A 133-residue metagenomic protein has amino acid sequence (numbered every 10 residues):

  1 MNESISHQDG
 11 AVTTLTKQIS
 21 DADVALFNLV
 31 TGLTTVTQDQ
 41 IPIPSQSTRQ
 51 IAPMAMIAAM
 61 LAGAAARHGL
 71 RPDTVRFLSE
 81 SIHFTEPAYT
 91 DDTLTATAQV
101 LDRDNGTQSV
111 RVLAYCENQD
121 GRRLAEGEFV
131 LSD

Functional and structural regions predicted by a protein language model:
M1-V12, A88-D133: HotDog/MaoC-like acyl-thioester-processing domains
M1-V75: Hot-dog-fold acyl-thioester-processing enzymes
L15, I19, F84, L131-D133: Hydrophobic residues in beta-strands and at strand termini
T37-Q38, V75-R76, S81-I82, L113-A114 (+2 more regions): Short, intrinsically disordered/low-complexity patches at protein termini and at juxtamembrane boundaries
R67-T97: Mid-chain, well-packed structural core segment of small domains
